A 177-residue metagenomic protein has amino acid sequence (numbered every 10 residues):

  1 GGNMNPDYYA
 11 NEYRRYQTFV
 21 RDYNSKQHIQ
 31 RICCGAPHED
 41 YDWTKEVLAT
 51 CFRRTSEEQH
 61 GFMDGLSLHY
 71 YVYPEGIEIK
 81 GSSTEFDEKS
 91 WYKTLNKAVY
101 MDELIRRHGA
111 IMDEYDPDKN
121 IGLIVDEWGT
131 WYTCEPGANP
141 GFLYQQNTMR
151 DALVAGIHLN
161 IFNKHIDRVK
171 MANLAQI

Functional and structural regions predicted by a protein language model:
N5-L159: Noncatalytic carbohydrate-binding groove/subsite architecture in carbohydrate-active enzymes
A155-I177: Catalytic cores of secreted or luminal carbohydrate-active enzymes
